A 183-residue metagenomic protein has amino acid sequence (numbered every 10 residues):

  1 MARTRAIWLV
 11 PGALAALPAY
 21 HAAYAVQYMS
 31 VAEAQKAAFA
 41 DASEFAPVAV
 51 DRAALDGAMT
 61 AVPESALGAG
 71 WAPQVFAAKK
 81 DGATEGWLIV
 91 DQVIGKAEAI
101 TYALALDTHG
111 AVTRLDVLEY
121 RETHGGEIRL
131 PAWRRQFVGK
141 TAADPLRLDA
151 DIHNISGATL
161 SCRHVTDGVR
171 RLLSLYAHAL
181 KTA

Functional and structural regions predicted by a protein language model:
M1-T101, T108-A183: Intrinsically disordered terminal and processing segments
